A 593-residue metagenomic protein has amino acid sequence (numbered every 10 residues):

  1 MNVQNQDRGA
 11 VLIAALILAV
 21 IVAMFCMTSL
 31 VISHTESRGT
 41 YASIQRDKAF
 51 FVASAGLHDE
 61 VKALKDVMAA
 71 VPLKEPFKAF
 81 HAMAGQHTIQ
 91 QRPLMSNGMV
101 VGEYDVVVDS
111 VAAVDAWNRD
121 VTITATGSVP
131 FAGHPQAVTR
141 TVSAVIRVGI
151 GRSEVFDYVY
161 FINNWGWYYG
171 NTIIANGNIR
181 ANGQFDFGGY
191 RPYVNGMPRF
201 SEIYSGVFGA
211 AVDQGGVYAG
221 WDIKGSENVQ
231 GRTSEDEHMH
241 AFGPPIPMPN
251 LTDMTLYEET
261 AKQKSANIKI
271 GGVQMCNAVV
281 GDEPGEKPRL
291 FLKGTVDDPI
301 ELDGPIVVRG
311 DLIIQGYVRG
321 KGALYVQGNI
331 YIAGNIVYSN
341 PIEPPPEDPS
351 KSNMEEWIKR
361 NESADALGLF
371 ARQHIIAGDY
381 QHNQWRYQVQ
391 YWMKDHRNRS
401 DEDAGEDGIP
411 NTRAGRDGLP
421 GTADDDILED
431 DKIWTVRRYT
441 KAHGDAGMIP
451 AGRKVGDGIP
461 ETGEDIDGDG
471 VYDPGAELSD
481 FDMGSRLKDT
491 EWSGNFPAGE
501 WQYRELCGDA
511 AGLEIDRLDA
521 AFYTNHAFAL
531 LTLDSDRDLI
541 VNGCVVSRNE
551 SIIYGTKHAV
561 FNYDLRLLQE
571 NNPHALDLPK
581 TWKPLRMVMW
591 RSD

Functional and structural regions predicted by a protein language model:
N2-Y169, I174-N176, R180-G183, A575-D593: Beta-strand/loop motifs with alternating small/hydrophobic and polar/acidic residues, enriched in the first structured
I21, F200-Q214, G220-I223, V229 (+4 more regions): Sequence/structural signature of small/polar-enriched beta-strand/turn repeats that build beta-strand-rich repeat
A69, W165, R180, Q184 (+11 more regions): Disulfide-stabilized cysteine-rich extracellular repeat microdomains
A113-K262, P299-D311, V318, N335 (+3 more regions): Short, ordered "entry" segments at domain starts
E227, Q384, D395-A510: Acidic, glycine-anchored loop motifs typical of Ca2+
V280-Q327, I332-G334, Y338: Beta-propeller domains
K359-R397, K432-A442, P497-V541, V546 (+1 more regions): Extended C-terminal subregions enriched in glycine
P420, G458-P460, G470-D473, L539 (+1 more regions): TerminUS-proximal long segments
